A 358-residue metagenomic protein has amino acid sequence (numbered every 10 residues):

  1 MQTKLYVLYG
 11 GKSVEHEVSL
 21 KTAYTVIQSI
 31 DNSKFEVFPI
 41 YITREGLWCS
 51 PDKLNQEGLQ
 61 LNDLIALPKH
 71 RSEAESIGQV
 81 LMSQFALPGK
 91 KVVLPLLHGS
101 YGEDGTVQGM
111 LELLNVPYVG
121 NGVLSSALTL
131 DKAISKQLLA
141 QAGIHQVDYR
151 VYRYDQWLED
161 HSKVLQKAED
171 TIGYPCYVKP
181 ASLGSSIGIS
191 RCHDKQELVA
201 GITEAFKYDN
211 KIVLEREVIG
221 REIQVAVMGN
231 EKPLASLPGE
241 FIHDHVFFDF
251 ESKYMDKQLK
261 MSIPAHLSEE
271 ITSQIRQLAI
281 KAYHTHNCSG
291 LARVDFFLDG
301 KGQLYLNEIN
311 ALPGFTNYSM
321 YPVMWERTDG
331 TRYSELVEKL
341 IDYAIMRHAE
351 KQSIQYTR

Functional and structural regions predicted by a protein language model:
M1-V119, V123-L124, L128-L130, I134 (+3 more regions): ATP-binding N-terminal substructure of ATP-dependent carboxylate-amine bond-forming enzymes
Q2-Y9, S13-V14, K21, S83-L87 (+1 more regions): Active-site nucleotide/adenylate-binding loops and adjacent lid/helix of ATP-dependent enzymes
E36, P117, H145, K211 (+1 more regions): Residue-level detector of anion-binding/catalytic polar loops
G109-Y118, Q196-V199, R327-D329: A glycine- and small-aliphatic-rich helix-loop capping segment at beta-alpha/alpha-beta transitions that lines
S190-Q277, L298-Y305: Phosphate-binding site of ATP-dependent enzymes
E270, S289, L298-R358: C-terminal active-site "lid" helix and adjoining low-complexity regulatory extension at the edge of ATP-using catalytic
I280-H284: Short, basic/aromatic recognition patches
